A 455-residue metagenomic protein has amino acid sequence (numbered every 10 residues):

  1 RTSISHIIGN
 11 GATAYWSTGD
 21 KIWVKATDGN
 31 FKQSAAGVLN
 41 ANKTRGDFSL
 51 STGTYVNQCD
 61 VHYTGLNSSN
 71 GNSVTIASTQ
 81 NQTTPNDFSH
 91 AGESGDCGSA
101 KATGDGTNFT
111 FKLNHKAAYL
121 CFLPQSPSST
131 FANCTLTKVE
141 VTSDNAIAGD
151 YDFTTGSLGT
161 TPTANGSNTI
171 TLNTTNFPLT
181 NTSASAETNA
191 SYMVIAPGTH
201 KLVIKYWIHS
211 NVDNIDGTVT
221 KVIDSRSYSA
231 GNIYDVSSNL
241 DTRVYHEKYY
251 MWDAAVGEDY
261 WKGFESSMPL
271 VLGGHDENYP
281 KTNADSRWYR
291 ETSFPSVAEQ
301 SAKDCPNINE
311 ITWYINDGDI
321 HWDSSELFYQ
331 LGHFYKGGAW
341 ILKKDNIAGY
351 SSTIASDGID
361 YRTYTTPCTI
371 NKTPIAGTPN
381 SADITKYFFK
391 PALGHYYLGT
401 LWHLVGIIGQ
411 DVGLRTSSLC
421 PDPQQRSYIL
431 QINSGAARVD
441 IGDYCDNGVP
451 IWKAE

Functional and structural regions predicted by a protein language model:
R1-Y314, Q330: Sec-type signal peptide cleavage vicinity
N133-V139, H321, F334-Y335, I341-L342: Short, Φ-rich (hydrophobic/aromatic) sequence segments
E310, Y314-G337, I347: Conserved functional acidic sites
L331, K336-E455: C-terminal, surface-exposed recognition/capping segments
